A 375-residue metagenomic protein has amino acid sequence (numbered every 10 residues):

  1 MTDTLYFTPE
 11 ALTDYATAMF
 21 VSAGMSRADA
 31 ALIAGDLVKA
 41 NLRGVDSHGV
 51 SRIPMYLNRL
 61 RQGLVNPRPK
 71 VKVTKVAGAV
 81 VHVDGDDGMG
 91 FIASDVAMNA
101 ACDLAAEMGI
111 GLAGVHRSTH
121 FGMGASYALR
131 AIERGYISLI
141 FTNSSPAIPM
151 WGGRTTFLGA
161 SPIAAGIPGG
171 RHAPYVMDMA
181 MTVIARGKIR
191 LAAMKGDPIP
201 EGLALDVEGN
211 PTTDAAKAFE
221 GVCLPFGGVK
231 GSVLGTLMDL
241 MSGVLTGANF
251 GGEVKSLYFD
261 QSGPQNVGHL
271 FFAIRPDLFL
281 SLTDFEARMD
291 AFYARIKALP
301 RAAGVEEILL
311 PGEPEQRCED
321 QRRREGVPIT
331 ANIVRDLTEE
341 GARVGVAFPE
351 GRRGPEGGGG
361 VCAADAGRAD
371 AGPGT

Functional and structural regions predicted by a protein language model:
M1-P9, D14-I33, V38-K39, D46-L64 (+2 more regions): Acidic, glycine/proline-rich low-complexity segments that act as flexible tails and inter-domain linkers
T2-F7, L12-Y15, S22, F250-D365 (+1 more regions): Catalytic-core signal marking the mid-to-C-terminal active-site face
T17-S26, G35-D46, N58-V65, C102-E107 (+10 more regions): Generic secondary-structure signature for well-ordered alpha-helical cores
H48-C102: Active-site cofactor/substrate anionic-group-binding motifs, chiefly glycine- and Lys/Arg-rich phosphate-binding loops
V81-G170: A generic, well-ordered mixed alpha/beta core segment in the N-terminal half of proteins
I148-A216: Phosphate/diphosphate-binding glycine-rich loops and adjacent basic-rich segments that engage nucleotide
R186-G247, F259-P264: Small-residue-enriched flexible segments
